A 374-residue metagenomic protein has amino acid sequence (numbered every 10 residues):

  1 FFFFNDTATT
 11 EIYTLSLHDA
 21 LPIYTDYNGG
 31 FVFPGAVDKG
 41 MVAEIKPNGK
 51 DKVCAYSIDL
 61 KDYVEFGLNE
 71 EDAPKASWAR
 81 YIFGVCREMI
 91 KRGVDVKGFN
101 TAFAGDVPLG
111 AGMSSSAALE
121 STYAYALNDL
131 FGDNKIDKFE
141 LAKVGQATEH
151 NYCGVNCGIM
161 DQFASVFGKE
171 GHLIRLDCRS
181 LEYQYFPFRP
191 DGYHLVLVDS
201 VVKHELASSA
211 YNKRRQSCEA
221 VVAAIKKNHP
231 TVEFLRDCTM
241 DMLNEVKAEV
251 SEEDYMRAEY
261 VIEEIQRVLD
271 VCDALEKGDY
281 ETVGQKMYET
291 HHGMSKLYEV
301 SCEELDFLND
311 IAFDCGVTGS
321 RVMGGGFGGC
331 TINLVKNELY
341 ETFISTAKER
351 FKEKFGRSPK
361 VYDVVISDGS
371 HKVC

Functional and structural regions predicted by a protein language model:
F1-F4: Hydrophobic alpha-helical signal peptides and transmembrane signal-/tail-anchor segments that drive secretory-pathway
T7-L21: Short, small-residue-biased leader/transition segments that mark boundaries at the very start of proteins
S16, P22-P34, Y63-N69, K75-R189 (+3 more regions): Gly/Ser-rich oxyanion-binding loop with an adjacent helix/lid that shapes the negatively charged ligand pocket
S16, V42-K75, H172-G319, L334-C374: C-terminal nucleotide
P22-Y27, G35-A43, V53-A55: N-terminal entrance/gating region of PLP-dependent enzymes' catalytic architecture
T101-F103, V198-S200, T331: A structural signal for short, well-ordered beta-strand segments
A118, C330-L334: FabD-like malonyl-/acyl-CoA
